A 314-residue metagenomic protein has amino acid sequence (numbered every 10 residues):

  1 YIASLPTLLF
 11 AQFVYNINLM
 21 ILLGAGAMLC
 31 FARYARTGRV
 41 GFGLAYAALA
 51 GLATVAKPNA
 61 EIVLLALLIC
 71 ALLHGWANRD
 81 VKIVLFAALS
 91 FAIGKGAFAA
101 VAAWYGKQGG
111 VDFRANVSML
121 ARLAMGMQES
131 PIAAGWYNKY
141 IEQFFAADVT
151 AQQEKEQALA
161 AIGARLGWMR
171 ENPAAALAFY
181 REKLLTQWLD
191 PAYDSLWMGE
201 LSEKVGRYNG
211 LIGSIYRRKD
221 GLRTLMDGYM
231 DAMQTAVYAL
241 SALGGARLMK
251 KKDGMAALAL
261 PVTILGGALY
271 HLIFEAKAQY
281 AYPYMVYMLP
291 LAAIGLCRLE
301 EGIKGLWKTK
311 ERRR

Functional and structural regions predicted by a protein language model:
Y1, A45-A50, A236-L240, K252-Y270: Transmembrane alpha-helix segments characteristic of polytopic inner-membrane glycan-assembly/cell-envelope
A3-G26, F31, A53-V63, Y280-M285: Multi-pass, polyprenyl lipid-linked donor-dependent membrane glycosyltransferases
A25-A45, L73-A77: Membrane-interface transmembrane helices that cradle and orient dolichyl/undecaprenyl
T37-G41, G75-L85, L243-P261: Membrane-interface helix-loop-helix junctions at transmembrane boundaries of multi-pass membrane enzymes, predominantly
F42-K57, L67-L68, F86-G94: Membrane-interface alpha helices of multi-pass inner-membrane proteins
V63-A92, G96, G302: Perimembrane helix-loop-helix junctions
A103-Y208: Membrane-proximal stem/loop segments at transmembrane-domain junctions that anchor or position
E182-L260: Membrane-interface anchor segments at the N-terminal boundary of transmembrane helices in multi-pass membrane enzymes
